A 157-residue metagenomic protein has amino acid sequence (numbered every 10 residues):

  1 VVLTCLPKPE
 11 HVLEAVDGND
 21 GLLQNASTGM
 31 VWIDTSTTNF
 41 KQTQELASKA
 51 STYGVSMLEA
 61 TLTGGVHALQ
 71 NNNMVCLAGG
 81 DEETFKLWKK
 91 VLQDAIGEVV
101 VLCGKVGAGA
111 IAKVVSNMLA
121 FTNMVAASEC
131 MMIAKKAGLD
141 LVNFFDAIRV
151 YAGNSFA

Functional and structural regions predicted by a protein language model:
V2-L3: N-terminal Rossmann-like NAD(P) cofactor-binding module of classical short-chain dehydrogenase/reductase
L6, A15-V16, T37-N117, F121: Rossmann-fold dinucleotide-binding core
H11: Conserved N-terminal phosphate-binding loop of PLP-dependent enzymes in the Aspartate aminotransferase
N19: The feature marks either
L22-A26, K49-A50, I133: A short helix-coil junction within the Rossmann-fold of NAD(P)-dependent oxidoreductases
L23-T43: ADP-ribose/adenylate-binding Rossmann-like module
A108-A157: Helical "substrate-binding/catalytic lid" subdomain of Rossmann-like NAD(P)-dependent dehydrogenases/reductases
